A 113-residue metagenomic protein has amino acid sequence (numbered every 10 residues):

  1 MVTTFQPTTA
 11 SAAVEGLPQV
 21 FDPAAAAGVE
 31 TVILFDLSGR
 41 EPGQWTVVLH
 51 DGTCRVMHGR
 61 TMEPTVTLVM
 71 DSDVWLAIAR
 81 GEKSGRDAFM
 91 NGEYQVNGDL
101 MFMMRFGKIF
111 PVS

Functional and structural regions predicted by a protein language model:
M1-S113: Feature captures hydrophobic
